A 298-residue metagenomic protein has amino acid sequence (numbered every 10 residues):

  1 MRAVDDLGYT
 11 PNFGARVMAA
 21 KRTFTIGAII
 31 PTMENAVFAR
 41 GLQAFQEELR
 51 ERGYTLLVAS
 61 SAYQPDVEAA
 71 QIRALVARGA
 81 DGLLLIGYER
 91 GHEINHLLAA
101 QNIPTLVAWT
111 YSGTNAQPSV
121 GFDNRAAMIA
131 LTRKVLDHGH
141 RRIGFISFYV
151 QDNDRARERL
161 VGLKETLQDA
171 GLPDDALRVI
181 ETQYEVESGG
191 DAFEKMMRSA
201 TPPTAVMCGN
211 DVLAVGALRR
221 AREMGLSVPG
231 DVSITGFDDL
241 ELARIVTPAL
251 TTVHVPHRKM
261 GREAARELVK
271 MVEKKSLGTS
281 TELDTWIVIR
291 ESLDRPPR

Functional and structural regions predicted by a protein language model:
M1-F24, D294-R298: N-terminal helix-turn-helix DNA-binding module of bacterial transcription factors
D6, E47-R52, V76, A100-V107 (+1 more regions): Bacterial carbohydrate/catabolite-sensing allosteric modules
F13, K21-R133, D137, R198: Alpha-helical recognition/docking segments in bacterial nutrient-uptake and carbohydrate-utilization systems
R16, A59, G278-T279: Flexible, nucleotide-binding loop/lid elements of kinase catalytic cores
